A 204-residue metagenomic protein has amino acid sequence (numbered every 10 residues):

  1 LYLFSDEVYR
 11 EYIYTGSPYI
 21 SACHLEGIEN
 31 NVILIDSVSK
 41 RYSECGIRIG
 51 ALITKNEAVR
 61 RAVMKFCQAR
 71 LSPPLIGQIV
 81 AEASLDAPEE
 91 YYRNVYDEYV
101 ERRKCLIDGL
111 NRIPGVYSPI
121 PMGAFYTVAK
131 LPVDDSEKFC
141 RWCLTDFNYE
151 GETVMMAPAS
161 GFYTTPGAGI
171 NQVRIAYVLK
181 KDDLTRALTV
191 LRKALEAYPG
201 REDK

Functional and structural regions predicted by a protein language model:
L1-K204: PLP-dependent class I/II
